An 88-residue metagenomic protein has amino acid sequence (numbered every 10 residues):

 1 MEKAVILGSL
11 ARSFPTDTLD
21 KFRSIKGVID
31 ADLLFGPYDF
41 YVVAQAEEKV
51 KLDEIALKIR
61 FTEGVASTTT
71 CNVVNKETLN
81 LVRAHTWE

Functional and structural regions predicted by a protein language model:
M1-E88: A compositional/biophysical signature of low hydrophobicity enriched in polar/charged and small residues
